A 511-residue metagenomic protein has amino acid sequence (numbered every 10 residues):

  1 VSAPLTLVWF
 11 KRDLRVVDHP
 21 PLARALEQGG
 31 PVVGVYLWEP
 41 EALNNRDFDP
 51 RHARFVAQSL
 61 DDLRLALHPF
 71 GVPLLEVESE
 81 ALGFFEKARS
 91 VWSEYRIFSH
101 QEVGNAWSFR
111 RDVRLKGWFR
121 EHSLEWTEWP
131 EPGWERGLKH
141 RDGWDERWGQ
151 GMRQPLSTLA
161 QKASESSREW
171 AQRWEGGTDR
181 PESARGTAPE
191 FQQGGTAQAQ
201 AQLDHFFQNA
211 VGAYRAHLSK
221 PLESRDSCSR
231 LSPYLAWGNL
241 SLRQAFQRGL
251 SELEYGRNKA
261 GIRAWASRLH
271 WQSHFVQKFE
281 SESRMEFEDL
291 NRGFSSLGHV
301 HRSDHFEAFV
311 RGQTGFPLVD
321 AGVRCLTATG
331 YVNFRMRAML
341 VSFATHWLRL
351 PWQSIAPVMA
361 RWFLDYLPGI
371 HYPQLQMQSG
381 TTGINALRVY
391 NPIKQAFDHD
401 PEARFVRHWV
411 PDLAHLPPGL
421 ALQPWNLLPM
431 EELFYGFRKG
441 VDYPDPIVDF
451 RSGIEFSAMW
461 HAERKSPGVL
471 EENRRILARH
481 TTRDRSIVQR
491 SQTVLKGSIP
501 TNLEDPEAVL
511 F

Functional and structural regions predicted by a protein language model:
S2-W265, V276, T382-F511: Active-site "lid/cap" and pocket-lining segments within catalytic core domains
S227-G419: Active-site-proximal binding-pocket segments
